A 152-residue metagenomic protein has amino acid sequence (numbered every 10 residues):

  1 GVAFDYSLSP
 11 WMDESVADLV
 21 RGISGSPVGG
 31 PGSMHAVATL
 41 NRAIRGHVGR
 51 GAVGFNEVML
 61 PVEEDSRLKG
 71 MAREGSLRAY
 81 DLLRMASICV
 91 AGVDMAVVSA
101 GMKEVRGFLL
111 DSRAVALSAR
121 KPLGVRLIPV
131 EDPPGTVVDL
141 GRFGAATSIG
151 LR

Functional and structural regions predicted by a protein language model:
G1-R152: Anaerobic metallocofactor- and corrinoid-dependent redox/one-carbon enzyme cores, especially those from methanogenesis
